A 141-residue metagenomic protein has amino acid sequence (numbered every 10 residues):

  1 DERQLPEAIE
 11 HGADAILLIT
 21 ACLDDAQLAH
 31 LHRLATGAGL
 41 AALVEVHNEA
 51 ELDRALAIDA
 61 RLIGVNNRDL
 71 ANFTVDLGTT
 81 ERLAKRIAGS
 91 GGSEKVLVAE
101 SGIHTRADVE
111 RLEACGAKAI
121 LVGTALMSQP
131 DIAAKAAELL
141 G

Functional and structural regions predicted by a protein language model:
D1-G78, R82-G92: Conserved anion-binding
D1-H11, H47-I58, E94, A99 (+2 more regions): Catalytic cores of alpha/beta
D25, L52, L77, C115 (+2 more regions): Alpha-helix termini
L28, T74, D108-V109, D131-I132: Short glycine-/acidic-enriched loop or helix-start segments at secondary-structure transitions that form or flank
D69-L70, I103-T105, M127: Short Gly/Pro-enriched loop/turn and capping motifs at secondary-structure junctions
R82-R86, E113, L126-G141: C-terminal helical cap(s) of enzyme catalytic domains, especially alpha/beta-barrels
S90, R106, Q129: Acidic-histidine catalytic/liganding microenvironments
